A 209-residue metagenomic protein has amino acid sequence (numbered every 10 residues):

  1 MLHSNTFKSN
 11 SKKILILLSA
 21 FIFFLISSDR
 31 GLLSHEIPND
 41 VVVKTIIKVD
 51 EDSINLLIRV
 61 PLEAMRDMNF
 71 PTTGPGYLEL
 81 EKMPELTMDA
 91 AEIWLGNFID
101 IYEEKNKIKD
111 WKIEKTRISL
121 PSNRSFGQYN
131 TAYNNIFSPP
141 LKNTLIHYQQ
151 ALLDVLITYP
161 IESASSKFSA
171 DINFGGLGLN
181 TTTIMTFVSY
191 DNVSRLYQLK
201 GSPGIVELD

Functional and structural regions predicted by a protein language model:
M1-S11: N-terminal secretory signal peptides that target proteins for export/translocation
F7, S28-D29: N-terminal compositionally biased, intrinsically disordered segments and leader/signal-like regions
S11-L18, L208: Extended hydrophobic/Leu-rich segments
I16-I26: Bacterial N-terminal signal peptides
G31-D209: N-terminal soluble domains immediately following signal/targeting peptides that reside in extracytoplasmic
